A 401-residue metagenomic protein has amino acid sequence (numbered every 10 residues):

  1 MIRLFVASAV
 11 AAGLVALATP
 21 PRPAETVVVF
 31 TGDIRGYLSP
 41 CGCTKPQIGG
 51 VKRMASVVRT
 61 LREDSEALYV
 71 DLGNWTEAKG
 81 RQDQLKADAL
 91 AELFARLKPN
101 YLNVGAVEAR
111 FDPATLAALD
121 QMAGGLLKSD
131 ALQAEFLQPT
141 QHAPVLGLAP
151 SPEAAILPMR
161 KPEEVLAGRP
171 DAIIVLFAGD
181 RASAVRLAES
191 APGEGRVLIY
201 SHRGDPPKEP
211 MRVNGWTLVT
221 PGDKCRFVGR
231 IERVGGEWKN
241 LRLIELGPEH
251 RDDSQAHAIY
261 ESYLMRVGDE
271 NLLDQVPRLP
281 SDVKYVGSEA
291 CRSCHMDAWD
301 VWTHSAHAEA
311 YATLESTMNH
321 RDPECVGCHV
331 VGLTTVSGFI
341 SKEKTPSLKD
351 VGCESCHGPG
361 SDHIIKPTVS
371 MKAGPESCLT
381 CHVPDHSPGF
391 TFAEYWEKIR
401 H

Functional and structural regions predicted by a protein language model:
M1-L4: Positively charged n-region of N-terminal signal peptides that target proteins for export
V6-A16: Bacterial N-terminal signal peptides
A16, P21-R22, K284: Hydrophobic, well-ordered secondary-structure scaffolds
P20-V228, W238-N271, H304, M318 (+2 more regions): N-terminal catalytic scaffold of extracellular/periplasmic and nuclease hydrolases that process anionic headgroups
E25, I34-P40, E237-H401: Short sequence/structural segments immediately N-terminal
